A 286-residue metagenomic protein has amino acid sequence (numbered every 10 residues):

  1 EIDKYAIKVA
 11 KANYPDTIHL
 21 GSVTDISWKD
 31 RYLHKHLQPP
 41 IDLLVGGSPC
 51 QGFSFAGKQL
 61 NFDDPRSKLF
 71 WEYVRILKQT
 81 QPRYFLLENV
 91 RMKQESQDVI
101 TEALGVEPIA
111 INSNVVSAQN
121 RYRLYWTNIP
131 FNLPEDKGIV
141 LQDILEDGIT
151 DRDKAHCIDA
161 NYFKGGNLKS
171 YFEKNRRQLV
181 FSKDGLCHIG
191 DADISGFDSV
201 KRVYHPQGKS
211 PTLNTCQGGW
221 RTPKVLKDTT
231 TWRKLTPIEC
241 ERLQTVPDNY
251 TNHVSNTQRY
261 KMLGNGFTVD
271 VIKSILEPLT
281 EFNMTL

Functional and structural regions predicted by a protein language model:
E1-L286: Conserved active-site and SAM-binding loop architecture of S-adenosyl-L-methionine-dependent nucleic-acid
